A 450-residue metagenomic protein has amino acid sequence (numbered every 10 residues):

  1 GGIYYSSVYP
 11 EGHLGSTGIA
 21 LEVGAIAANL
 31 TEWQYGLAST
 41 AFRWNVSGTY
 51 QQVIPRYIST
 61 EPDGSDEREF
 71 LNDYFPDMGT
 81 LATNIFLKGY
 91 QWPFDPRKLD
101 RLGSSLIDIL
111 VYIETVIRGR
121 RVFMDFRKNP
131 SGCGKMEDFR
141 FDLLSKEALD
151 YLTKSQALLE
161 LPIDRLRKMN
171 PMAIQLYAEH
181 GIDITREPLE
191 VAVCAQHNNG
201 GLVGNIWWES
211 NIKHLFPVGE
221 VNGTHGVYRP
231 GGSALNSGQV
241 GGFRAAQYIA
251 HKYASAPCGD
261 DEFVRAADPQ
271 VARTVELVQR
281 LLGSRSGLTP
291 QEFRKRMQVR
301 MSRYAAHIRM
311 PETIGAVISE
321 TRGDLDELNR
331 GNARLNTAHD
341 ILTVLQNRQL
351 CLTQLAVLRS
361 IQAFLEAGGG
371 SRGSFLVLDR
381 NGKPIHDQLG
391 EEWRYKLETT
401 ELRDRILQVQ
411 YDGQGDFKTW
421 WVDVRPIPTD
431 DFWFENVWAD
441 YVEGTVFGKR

Functional and structural regions predicted by a protein language model:
G1-N45, G232-Y248: Glycine-rich loop(s) and the adjacent beta-strand/alpha-helix scaffold that form part
I26-Q175: An anion/pyrophosphate-binding glycine-rich loop and adjacent beta-alpha core in soluble alpha-beta enzymes
Q34-F42, V191-N198, C258-V278, G382: A glycine-rich phosphate-binding loop feature that marks nucleotide/adenosyl-phosphate handling sites
L176-L215: FAD/FMN-dependent oxidoreductases across multiple families
E209-R229: Short FAD-binding loop at a beta-strand-to-alpha-helix junction that anchors the flavin cofactor in diverse
N222-E262: A conserved active-site cap/scaffold subdomain adjacent to cofactor or substrate pockets
A254-A338: Long, amphipathic alpha-helical stalk/connector segments used for oligomerization, subunit docking, or mechanical
E327-R450: C-terminal amphipathic alpha-helical interaction region
